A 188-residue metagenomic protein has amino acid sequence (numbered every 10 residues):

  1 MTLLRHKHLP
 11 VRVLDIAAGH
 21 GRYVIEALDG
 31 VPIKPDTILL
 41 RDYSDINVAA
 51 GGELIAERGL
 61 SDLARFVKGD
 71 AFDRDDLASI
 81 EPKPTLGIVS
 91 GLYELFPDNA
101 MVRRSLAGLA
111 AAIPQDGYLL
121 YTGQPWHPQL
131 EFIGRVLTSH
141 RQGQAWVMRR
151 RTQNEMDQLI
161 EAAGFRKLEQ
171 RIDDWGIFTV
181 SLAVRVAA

Functional and structural regions predicted by a protein language model:
H20-K34: Conserved SAM-binding loop of SAM-dependent methyltransferases across substrates and taxa, primarily the Class I
Y43-I46: Conserved SAM/SAH-binding beta-strand->alpha-helix loop
G51-G52: Conserved SAM-binding loop
I88-G91: A conserved beta-strand element that flanks and buttresses the S-adenosyl-L-methionine
R103-Q115: A short glycine-rich, Lys/Arg-flanked "PGG" loop and its adjoining helix->strand segment in the class I
D116-Q124: Conserved beta-strand signature within the Rossmann-like core of class I S-adenosyl-L-methionine
F132-E155: Conserved Class I S-adenosyl-L-methionine
A163-A188: Core SAM-dependent methyltransferase catalytic element
